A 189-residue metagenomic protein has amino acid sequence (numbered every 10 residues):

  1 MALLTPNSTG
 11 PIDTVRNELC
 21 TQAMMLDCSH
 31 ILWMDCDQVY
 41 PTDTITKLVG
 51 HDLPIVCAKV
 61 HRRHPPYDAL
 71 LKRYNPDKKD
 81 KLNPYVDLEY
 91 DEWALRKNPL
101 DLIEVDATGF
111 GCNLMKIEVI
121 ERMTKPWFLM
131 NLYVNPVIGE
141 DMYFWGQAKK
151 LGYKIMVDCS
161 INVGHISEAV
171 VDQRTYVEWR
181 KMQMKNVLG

Functional and structural regions predicted by a protein language model:
M1-T9, M34-C36: Short beta-strand/loop segment that forms part of the nucleotide-sugar
G10-V15: A short, glycine-/small-residue-rich helix N-cap motif at loop->alpha-helix starts within glycosyltransferase
N17-H30: Active-site nucleotide-sugar/metal-binding loop of Leloir-type enzymes
C20, P41-L132: Conserved catalytic core of nucleotide-sugar-dependent glycosyltransferases
D27-V39: Short beta-strand-to-loop acidic/aromatic patch adjacent to the donor-nucleotide binding site
I117-E118, R122-G189: C-terminal catalytic/acceptor-binding lobe
